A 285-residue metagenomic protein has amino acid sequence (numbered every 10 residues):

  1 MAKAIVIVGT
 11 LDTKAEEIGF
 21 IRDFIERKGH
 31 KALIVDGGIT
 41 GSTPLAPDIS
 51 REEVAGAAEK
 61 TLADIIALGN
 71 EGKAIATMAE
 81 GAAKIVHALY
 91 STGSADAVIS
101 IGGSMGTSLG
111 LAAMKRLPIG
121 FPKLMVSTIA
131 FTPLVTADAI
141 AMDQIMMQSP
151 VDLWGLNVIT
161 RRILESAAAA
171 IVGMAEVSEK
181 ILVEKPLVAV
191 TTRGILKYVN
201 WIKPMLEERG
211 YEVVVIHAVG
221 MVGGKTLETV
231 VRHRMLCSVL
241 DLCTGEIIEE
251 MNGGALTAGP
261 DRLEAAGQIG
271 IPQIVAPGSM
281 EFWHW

Functional and structural regions predicted by a protein language model:
A2-T43, A97, G103, T107-R116 (+1 more regions): N-terminal phosphate-binding or glycine-rich loops at protein starts, especially the Walker A/P-loop of NTPases
T10-E16, D96-L109, A130, V188-V199 (+3 more regions): Gly/Ser/Thr-rich loops at beta-strand to alpha-helix junctions that form or flank small-molecule/cofactor-binding
T13-E16, D23-K31, A83-S91, K115 (+6 more regions): Generic secondary-structure signature for well-ordered alpha-helical cores
K14-E26, L33-I34, I39-E52, V183-G220 (+2 more regions): Glycine-rich phosphate/diphosphate-binding loop of Rossmann-like nucleotide-binding domains
A46-T92: Phosphate/nucleotide-donor binding subsite
I66-A67, L134-T192: Cap/lid and interdomain-hinge subdomains that line or gate substrate/regulatory clefts in soluble alpha/beta enzymes
A97, L109-D138, Q148-S149, V214-A218 (+1 more regions): Short, acidic/small-residue loops that bind anionic groups at enzyme active sites
L242-W285: A glycine- and small/hydrophobic-rich beta-loop-beta segment that serves as a flexible "lid/hinge" or phosphate-binding
